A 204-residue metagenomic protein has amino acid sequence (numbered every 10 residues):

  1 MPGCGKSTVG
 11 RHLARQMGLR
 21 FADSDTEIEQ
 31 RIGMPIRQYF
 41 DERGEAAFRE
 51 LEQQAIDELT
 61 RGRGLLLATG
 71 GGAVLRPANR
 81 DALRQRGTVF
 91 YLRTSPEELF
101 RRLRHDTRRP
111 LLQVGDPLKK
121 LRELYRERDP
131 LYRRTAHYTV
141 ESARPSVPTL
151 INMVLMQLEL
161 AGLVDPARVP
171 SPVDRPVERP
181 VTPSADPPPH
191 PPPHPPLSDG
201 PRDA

Functional and structural regions predicted by a protein language model:
M1: P-loop (Walker A) phosphate-binding loop of NTP-binding proteins
K6: Conserved lysine of the Walker
V9: Hydrophobic positions on the alpha1 helix immediately C-terminal to the Walker A/P-loop
H12, Q16, R126-A204: NTP-dependent small-molecule kinase module
D23-R84, R108-R109, L131: ATP-dependent small-molecule kinase phosphotransfer cores that center on conserved nucleotide phosphate-binding segments
G71-A73, S95-E97, P145: Short glycine-rich anion-binding loops that position phosphate/pyrophosphate groups of nucleotides and phosphorylated
Q85-P130: A glycine- and Lys/Arg-enriched "phosphate-lid" helix/loop adjacent to the NTP-binding pocket of small-molecule kinases
